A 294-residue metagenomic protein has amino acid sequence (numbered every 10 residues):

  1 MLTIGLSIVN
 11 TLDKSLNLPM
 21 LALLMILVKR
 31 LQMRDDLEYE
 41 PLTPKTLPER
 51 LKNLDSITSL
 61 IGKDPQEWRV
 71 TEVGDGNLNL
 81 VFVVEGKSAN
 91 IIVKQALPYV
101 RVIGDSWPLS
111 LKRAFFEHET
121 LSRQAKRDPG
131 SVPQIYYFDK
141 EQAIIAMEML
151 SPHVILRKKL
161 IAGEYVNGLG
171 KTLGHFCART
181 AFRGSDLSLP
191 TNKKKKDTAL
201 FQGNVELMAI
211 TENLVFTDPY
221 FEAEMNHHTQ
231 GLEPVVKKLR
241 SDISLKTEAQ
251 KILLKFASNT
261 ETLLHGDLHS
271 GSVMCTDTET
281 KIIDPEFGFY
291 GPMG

Functional and structural regions predicted by a protein language model:
L2, V9, D13-L24, V28: Short amphipathic, helix-prone segments within low-complexity/disordered or flexible regions
L31-P44, E148, N192-I252: Active-site catalytic-loop/activation-segment of kinase and kinase-like phosphoryl-transfer enzymes
L31-W68: Juxta-kinase regulatory segment immediately upstream of eukaryotic protein kinase catalytic domains
P65-G86: ATP-binding glycine-rich phosphate-binding loop
V83-K195: ATP-binding pocket architecture of kinase catalytic cores
L97, V102-L111, T262-L263, T276-G294: Active-site Asp-x-Gly
D267: Conserved catalytic-loop position in the HRD/HxD motif
